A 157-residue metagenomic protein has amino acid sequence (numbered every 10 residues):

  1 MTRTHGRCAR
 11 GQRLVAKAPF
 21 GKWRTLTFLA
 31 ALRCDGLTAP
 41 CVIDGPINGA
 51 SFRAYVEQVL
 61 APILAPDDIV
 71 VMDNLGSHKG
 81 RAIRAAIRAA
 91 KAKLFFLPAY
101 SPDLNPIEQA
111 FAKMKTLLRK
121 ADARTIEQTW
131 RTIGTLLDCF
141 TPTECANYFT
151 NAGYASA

Functional and structural regions predicted by a protein language model:
M1-A157: Short functional hotspots at interaction and active-site rims
